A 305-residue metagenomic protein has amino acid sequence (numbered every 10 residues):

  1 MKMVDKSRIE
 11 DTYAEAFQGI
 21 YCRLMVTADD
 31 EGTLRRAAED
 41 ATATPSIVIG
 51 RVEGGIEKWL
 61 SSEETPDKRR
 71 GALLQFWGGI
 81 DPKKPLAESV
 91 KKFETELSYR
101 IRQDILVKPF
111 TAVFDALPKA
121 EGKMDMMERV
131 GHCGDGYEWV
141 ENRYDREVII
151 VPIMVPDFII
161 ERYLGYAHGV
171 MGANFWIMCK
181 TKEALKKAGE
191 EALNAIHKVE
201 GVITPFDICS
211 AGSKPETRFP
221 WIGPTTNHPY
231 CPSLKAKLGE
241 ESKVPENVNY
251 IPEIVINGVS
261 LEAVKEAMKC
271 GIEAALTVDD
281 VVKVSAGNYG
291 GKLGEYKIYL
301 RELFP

Functional and structural regions predicted by a protein language model:
K2-A16, I20-E63, L74, V90-K91 (+6 more regions): Conserved mixed alpha/beta catalytic, RNA-binding, or beta-rich assembly cores of soluble enzyme, regulatory
K84-E88: Short coil/turn segments at secondary-structure boundaries
